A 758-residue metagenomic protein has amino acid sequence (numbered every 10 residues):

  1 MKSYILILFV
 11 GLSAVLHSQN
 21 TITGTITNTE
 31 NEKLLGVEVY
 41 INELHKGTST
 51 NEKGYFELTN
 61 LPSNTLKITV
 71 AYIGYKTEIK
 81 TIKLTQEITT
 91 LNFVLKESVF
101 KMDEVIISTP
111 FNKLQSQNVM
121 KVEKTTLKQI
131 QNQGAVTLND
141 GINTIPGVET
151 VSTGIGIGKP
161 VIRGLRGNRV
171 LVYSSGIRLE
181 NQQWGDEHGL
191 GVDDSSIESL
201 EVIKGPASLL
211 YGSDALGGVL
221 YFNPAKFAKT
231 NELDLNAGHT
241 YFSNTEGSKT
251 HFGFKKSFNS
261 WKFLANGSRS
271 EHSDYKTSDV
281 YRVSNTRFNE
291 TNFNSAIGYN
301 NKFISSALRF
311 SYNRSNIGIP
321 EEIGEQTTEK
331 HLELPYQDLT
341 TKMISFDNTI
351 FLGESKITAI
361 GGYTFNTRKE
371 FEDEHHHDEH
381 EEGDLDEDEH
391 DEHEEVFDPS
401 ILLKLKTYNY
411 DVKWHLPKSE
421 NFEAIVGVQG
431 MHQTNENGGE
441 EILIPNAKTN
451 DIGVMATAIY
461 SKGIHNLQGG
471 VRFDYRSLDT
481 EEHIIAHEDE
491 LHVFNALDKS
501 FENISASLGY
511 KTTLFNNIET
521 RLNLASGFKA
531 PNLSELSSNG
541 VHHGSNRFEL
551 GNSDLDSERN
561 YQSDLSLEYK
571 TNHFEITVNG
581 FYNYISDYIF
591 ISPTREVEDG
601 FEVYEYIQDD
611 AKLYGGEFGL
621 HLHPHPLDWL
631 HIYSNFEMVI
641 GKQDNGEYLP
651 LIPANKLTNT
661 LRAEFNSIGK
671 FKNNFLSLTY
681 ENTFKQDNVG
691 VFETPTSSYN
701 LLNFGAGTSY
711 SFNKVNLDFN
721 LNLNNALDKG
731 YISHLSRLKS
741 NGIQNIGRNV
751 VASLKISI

Functional and structural regions predicted by a protein language model:
Y4, F528, Y584-D587, I591 (+3 more regions): C-terminal beta-signal and adjacent terminal beta-strands/loops of Gram-negative outer-membrane beta-barrel proteins
T27-E32, V37-N42, T69-Y75, T85-Q131: Short, acidic, small-residue-rich periplasmic hinge/interaction motif at the N-terminus of Gram-negative outer-membrane
E57-T59, I177-K204: Short acidic/polar hinge/loop motifs at secondary-structure boundaries that mediate gating or recognition
I88-V94, L138-G141, G158-V161, V172-Y173 (+4 more regions): N-terminal periplasmic accessory domains that precede and gate Gram-negative outer-membrane beta-barrel machines
N181-Q183, S196-E198, L209-D279, T286-N292: Outer-membrane beta-barrel translocator/receptor signature
H272-V280, S284-E290, I304-I357, G361-T407 (+5 more regions): Flexible loop and strand-edge segments within Gram-negative outer membrane beta-barrel domains
K330-D347, N446, F494-T513, N517-E519 (+4 more regions): Outer-membrane beta-barrel signature, preferentially recognizing the C-terminal barrel domain of Gram-negative
F581-I585, E602-Q686: Gram-negative outer-membrane beta-barrel transporters
